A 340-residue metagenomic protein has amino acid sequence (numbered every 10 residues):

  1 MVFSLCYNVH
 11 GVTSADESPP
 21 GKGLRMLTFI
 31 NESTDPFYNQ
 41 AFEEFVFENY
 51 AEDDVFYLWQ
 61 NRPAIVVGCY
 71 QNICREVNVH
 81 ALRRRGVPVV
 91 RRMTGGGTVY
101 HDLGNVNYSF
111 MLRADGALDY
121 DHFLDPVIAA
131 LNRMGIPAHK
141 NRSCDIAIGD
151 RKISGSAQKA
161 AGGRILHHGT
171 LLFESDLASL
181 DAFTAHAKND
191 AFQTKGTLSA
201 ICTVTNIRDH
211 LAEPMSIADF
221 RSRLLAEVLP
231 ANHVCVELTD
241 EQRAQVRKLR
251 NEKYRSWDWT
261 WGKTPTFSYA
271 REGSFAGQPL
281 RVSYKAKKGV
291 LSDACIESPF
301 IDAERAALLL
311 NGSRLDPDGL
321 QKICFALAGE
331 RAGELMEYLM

Functional and structural regions predicted by a protein language model:
V2, V9-E17: Acidic, Ala/Val/Gly-enriched low-complexity intrinsically disordered segments
Y7-H10, G23-L118: N-terminal lobe of the biotin/lipoate ligase/transferase fold
N61-I65, N141-D150: Short, glycine/charge-rich beta-strand/loop segments that flank catalytic centers and engage negatively charged groups
R92-N107, A147-I148, K152, A157-I165: FAD-binding core of FAD-dependent oxidoreductases, characterized by glycine-rich FAD pyrophosphate-binding loops
L103-C144: Contiguous, small/hydrophobic- and glycine-enriched helical/loop subdomains that border and often "cap" functional
V127, M134-I136, S154, G162-T264 (+1 more regions): Long, positively charged amphipathic alpha-helical accessory segments at protein N-termini or as interdomain linkers
Q242-C295: Internal helical hairpin/lid segments
L280-N311, P317: Catalytic-core signal marking the mid-to-C-terminal active-site face
